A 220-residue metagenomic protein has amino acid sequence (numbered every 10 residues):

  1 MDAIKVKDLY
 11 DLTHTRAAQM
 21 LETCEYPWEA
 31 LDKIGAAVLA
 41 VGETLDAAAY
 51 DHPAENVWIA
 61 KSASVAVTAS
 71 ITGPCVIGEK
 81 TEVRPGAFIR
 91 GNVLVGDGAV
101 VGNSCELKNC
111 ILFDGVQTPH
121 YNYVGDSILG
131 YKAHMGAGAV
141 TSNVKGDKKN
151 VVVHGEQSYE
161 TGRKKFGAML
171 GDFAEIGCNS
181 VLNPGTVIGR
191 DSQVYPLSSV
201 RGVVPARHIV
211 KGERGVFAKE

Functional and structural regions predicted by a protein language model:
M1-N56, K61, D191, L197 (+2 more regions): Terminal amphipathic alpha-helical/low-complexity segments used for targeting or macromolecular assembly
A17-Q19, L112-D114, P119-E220: Glycine-rich hexapeptide-repeat left-handed beta-helix
Y26, T81, C110, A133: Conserved hydrophobic/aromatic pocket- or pore-lining residues that grip, position, or stack substrates in active sites
L45-A48, S62, T118, Q157-Y159: Short gly/ser/thr-rich secondary-structure transition/capping motifs
W58, V76, L94, M169 (+1 more regions): ABC ATPase A-loop
K61, V65-S104: Glycine-rich active-site/cofactor-binding loop and its immediate structural neighborhood
